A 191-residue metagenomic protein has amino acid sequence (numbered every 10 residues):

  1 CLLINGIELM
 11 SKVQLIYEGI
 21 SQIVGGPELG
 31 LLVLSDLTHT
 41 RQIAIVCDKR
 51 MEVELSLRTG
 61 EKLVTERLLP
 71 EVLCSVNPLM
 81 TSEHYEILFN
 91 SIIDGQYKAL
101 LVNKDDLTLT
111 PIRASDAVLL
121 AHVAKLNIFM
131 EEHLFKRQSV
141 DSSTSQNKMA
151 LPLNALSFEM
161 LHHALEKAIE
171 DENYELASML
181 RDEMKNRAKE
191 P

Functional and structural regions predicted by a protein language model:
C1-L9: N-terminal amphipathic/basic-hydrophobic helices that include classical n-h-c signal peptides and signal-anchor
L2-L3, P70, P78, P191: Proline-rich intrinsically disordered, low-complexity coils
S11-S157, H163-I169, S178, D182: Divalent-cation
D171-N173: Short helix-adjacent coil turns
M179-P191: Short, charge-rich amphipathic alpha-helical segments embedded in non-transmembrane helical bundles/solenoids
